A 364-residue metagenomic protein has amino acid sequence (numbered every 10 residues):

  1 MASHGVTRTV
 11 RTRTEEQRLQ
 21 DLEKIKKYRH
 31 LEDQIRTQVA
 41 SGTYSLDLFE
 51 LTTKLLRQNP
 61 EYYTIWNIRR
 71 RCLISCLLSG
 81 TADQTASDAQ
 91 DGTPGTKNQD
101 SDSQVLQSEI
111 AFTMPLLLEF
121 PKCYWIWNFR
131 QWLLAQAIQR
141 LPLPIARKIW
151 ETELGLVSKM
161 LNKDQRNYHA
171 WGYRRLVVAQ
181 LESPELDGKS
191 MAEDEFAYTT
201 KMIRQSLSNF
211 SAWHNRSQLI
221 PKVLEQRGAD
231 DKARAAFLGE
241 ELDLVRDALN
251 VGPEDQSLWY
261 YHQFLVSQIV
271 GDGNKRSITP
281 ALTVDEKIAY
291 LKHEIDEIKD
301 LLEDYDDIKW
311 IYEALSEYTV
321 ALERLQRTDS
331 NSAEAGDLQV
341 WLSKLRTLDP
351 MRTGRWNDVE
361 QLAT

Functional and structural regions predicted by a protein language model:
M1-T64, R69-L106: Extreme N-terminal leader/anchor segments
L19-Q20, T37-A40, L73-D102, L134-R147 (+4 more regions): Short coil/turn connectors between adjacent alpha-helices in alpha-solenoid helical repeat scaffolds
L48, E61-Y62, C123, R166-N167 (+3 more regions): Residue-level recognition of tetratricopeptide repeat
I110-P121, W127-G252: Eukaryote-skewed repeat-based solenoidal scaffolds used as protein-protein interaction platforms, primarily
Q218-T364: Structured C-terminal portions of repeat-based eukaryotic scaffold domains
